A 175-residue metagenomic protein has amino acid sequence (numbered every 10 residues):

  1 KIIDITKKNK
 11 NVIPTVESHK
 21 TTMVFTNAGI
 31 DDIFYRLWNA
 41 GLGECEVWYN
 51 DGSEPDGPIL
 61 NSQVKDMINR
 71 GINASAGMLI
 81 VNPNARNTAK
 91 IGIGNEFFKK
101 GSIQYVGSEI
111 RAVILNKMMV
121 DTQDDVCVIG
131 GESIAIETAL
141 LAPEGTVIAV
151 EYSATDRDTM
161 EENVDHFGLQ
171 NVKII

Functional and structural regions predicted by a protein language model:
K1-S18: Class I SAM-dependent methyltransferase SAM-binding "motif I" and its flanking Rossmann-like core
E17-G101: A contiguous loop/helix-start segment that scaffolds small-molecule binding in enzyme catalytic cores
H19, T122-Q123, E144: Phosphate-coordination loops involved in phosphoryl transfer and adenosine-cofactor binding
N50, I129, I148-E151: The conserved SAM/SAH-binding core of class I Rossmann-like methyltransferase domains, concentrating on the hydrophobic
G107-T122: Conserved alpha-helix/loop element of class I SAM-dependent methyltransferases that forms part of the SAM/SAH-binding
Q123-E132: Conserved class I S-adenosyl-L-methionine
E132-E144: Conserved SAM-binding loop of SAM-dependent methyltransferases across substrates and taxa, primarily the Class I
V150-I175: S-adenosyl-L-methionine
